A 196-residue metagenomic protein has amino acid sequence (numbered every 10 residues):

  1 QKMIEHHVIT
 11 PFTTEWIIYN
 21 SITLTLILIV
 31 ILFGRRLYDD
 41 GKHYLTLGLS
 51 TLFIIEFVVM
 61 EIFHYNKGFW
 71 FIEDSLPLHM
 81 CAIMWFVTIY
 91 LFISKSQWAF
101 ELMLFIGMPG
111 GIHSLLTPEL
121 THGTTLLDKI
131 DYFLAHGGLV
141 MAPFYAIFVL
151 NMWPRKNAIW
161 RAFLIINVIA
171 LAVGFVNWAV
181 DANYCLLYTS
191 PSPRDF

Functional and structural regions predicted by a protein language model:
K2-L24: Hydrophobic transmembrane alpha-helical segments in integral membrane proteins
Y19-N20, F71-M80: Structural signature of hydrophobic alpha-helical transmembrane segments
S21-V30, A82-I93, G137-F148: Hydrophobic cores of alpha-helical transmembrane segments in multi-pass inner/ER membrane proteins, independent
G34-T46, I93-A99, N151-I159: Membrane-interface helix-boundary motifs at transmembrane edges
F53-I62, G107-P118, N167-F175: Aromatic-anchored segments of alpha-helical transmembrane domains
Y65-I72, S94-Q97, E119-I130: Membrane-interface helix caps and helix-loop-helix hairpins in membrane proteins
P118-I166: A contiguous pocket-lining binding segment that forms or flanks enzyme active sites
P191-F196: Single conserved hydrophobic/aromatic residue that forms the stacking wall/gate of nucleotide- or nucleobase-binding
